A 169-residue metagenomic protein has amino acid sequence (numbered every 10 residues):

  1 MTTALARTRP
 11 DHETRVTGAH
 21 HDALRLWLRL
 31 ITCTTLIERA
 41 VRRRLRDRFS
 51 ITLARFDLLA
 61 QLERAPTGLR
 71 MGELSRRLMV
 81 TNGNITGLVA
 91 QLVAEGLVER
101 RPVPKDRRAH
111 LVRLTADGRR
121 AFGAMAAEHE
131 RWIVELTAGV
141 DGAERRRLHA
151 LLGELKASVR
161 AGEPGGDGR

Functional and structural regions predicted by a protein language model:
M1-F49, R169: N-terminal leader segment of winged-helix/HTH proteins
T2-T8, H12-R15, R70, A90-A150: Charged, amphipathic alpha-helical coiled-coil/dimerization segments
A19-D22, I51, L114, V140: Alpha-helical hairpin
A23, W27-L45, F122-D141, R145-V159: Hydrophobic alpha-helical core bundles mediating ligand binding, dimerization, or RNAP-core interactions
T35, R39-T81, E95, G165-R169: N-terminal helix-turn-helix DNA-binding core of bacterial DNA-binding proteins
